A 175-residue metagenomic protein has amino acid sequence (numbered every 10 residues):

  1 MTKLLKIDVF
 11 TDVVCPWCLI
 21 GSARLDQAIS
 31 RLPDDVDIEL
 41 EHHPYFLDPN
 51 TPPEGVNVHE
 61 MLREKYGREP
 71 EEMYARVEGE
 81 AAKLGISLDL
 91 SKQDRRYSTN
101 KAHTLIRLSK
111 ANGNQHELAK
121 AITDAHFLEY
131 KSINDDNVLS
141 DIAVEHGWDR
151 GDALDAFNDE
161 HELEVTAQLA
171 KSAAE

Functional and structural regions predicted by a protein language model:
K3-D34, I38, H42, R107-E175: C-terminal cap of thioredoxin/glutaredoxin-like
A23-E129: Structural alpha/beta surface segment adjacent to cysteine/selenocysteine redox centers across thiol/disulfide enzymes
